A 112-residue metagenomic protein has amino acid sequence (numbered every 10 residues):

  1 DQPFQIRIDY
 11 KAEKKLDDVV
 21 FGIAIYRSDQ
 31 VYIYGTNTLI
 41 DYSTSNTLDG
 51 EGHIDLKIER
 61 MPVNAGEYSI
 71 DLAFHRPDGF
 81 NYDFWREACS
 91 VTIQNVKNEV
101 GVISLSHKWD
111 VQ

Functional and structural regions predicted by a protein language model:
D1-Q112: Localized sequence-composition bias
